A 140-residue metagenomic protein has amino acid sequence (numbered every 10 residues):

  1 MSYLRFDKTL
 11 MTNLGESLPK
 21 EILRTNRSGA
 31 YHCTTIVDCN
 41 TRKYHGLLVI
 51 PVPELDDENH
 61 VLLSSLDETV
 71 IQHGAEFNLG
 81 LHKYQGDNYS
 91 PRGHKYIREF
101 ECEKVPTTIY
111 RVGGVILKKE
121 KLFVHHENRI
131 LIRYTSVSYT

Functional and structural regions predicted by a protein language model:
M1-Y139: Terminal accessory carbohydrate-recognition/targeting modules of carbohydrate-active enzymes
